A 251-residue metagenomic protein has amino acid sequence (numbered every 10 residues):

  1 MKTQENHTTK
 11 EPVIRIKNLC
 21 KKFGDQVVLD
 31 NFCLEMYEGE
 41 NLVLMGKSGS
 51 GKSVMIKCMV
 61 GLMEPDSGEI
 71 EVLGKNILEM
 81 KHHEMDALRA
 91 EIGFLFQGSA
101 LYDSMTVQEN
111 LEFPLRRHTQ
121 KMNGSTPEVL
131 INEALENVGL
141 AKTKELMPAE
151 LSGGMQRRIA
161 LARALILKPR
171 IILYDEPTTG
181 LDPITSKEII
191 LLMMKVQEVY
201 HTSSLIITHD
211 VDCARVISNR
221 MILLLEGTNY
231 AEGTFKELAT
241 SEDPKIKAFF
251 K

Functional and structural regions predicted by a protein language model:
M45-K47: The feature captures the beta-strand-to-loop junction immediately N-terminal to the Walker
V60: Helix-to-loop junction immediately C-terminal to a conserved catalytic motif
N76, G124-K142: Conserved ABC ATPase "signature" region
M147-L151, M155: Conserved ABC ATPase signature
I166-R170: A short, proline-enriched helix->beta-strand linker immediately N-terminal to the Walker B motif in ABC-type P-loop
I172-D175: Catalytic Walker B motif of ABC-type/P-loop ATPase nucleotide-binding domains
P183-T185: Helix N-cap at the start of a conserved alpha-helix in ABC-type nucleotide-binding domains
